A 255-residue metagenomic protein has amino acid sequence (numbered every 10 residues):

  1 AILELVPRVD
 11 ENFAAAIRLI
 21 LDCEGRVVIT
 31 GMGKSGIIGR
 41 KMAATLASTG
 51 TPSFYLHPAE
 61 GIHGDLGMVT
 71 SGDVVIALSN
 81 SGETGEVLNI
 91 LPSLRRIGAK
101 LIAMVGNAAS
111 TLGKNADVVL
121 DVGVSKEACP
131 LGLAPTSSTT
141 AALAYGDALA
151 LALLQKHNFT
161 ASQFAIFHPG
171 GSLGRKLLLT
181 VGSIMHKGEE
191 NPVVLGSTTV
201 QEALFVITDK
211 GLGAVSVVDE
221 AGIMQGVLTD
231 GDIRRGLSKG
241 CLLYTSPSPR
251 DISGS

Functional and structural regions predicted by a protein language model:
A1-D22: An N-terminal, well-structured beta->alpha segment
G25-A144, A150-L153: Glycine-rich phosphate-binding loops that contact phosphosugars or nucleotide phosphates
A128-G132, I233-L243: A short, polar/charged loop-to-alpha-helix boundary motif
Q163-H186, N191: Long, charged amphipathic helices and adjacent flexible linkers at domain junctions
L179-M185, S197-V200, L242-S246: Short, structural beta-strand-to-alpha-helix junction motif
I184, I207-K210, V215-I233, S246 (+1 more regions): A glycine-centered beta-loop-beta connector
V193-G211, L237, R250: The conserved cystathionine-beta-synthase
C241-S255: Single conserved hydrophobic/aromatic residue that forms the stacking wall/gate of nucleotide- or nucleobase-binding
